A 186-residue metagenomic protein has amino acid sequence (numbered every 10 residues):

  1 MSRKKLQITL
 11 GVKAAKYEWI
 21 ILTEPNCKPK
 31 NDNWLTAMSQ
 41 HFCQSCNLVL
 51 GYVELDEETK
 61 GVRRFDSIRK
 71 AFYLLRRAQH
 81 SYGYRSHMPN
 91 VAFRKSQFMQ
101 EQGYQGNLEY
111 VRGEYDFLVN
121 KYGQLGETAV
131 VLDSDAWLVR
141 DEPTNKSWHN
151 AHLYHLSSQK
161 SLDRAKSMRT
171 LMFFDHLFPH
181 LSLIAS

Functional and structural regions predicted by a protein language model:
M1-L6, V12, K28, V111-R112: A short, glycine-/small-residue-rich helix N-cap motif at loop->alpha-helix starts within glycosyltransferase
I8, I20: Short aromatic/hydrophobic "clamp" motif used to bind/position activated sugar donors
K13, Y84, V91, A129: Residues that recognize and position ribonucleotide moieties
A15-E18, N31, Q44, G103: Active-site acidic short loop of glycosyltransferases
K16-E18, H87-Q102: Conserved nucleotide-sugar donor-binding and metal-coordinating catalytic region shared by glycosyltransferases
E24-Q40: Acidic donor-binding/catalytic loop of UDP-sugar-dependent glycosyltransferases, especially processive GT2
F42, L48-L50, E54-R69, M99 (+1 more regions): Catalytic donor/gating beta->alpha subdomain of glycosyltransferases that bind UDP-sugars
Q159-S186: Alpha-helical bilayer-embedded segments of polytopic membrane proteins, i.e., transmembrane/intramembrane helices
